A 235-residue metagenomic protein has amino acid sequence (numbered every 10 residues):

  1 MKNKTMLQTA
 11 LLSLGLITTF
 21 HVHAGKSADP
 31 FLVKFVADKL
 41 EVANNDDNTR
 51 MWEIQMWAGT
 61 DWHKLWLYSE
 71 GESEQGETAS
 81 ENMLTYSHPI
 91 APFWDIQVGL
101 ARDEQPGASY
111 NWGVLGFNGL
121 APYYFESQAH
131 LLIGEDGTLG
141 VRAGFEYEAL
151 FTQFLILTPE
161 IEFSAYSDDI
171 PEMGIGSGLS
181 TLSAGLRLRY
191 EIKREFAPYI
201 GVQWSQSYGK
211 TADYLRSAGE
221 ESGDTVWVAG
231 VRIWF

Functional and structural regions predicted by a protein language model:
V22-Q75, H88, G209, T225-W227: Outer-membrane beta-barrel initiation region
F31, N48-W52, T78-N82, S109-G113 (+3 more regions): Residues that define the transmembrane beta-barrel architecture of outer-membrane proteins
K39, L67-G71, V98-R102, A129-I133 (+2 more regions): Transmembrane beta-barrel strands of outer-membrane/channel proteins
I54, L84, L115, A143-F145 (+2 more regions): Membrane-embedded beta-strands of outer-membrane beta-barrel proteins, especially the hydrophobic/small aromatic
A58-T60, H88, G119, I133 (+3 more regions): Residue-level signature of outer-membrane beta-barrel architecture
D61-W66, P92-I96, Y123-S127, T152-L157 (+1 more regions): Repeated loop/turn-to-beta-strand initiation elements of outer-membrane beta-barrel proteins
Y110-I170: Detector for outer-membrane/organellar transmembrane beta-barrel domains, recognizing the amphipathic beta-strand
G185-L186, Y190-E191, E195, S222-F235: Outer-membrane beta-barrel "beta-signal"
